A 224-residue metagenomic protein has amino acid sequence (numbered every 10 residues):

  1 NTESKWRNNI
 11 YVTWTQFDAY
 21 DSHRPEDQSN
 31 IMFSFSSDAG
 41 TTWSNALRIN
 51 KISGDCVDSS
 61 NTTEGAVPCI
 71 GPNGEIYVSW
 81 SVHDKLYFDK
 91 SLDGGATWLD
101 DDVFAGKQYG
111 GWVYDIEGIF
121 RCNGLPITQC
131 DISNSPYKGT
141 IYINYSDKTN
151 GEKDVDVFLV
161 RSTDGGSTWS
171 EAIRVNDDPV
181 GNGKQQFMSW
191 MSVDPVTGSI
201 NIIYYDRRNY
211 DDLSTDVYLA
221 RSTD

Functional and structural regions predicted by a protein language model:
N1-D224: Extracellular, repeat-based ectodomains that mediate carbohydrate processing or recognition
